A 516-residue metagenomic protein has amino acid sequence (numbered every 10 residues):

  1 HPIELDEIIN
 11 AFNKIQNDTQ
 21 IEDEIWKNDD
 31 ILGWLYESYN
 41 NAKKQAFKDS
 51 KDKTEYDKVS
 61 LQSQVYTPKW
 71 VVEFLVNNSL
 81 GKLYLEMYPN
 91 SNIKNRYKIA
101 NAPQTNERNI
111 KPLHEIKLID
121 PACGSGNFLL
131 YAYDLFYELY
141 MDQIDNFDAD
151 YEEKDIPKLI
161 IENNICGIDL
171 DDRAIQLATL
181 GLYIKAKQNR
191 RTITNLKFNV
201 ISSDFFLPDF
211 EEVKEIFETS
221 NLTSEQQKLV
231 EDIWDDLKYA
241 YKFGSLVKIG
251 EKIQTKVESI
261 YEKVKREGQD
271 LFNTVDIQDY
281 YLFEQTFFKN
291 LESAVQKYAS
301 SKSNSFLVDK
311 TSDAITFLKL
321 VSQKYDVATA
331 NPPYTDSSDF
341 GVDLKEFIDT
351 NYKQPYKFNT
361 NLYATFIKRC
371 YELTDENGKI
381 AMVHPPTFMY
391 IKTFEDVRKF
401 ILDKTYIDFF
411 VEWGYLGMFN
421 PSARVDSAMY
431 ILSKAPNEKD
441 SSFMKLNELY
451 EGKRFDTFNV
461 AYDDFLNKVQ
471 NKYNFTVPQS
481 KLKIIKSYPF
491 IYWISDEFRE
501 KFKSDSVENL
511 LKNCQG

Functional and structural regions predicted by a protein language model:
H1-L135, N164, I168-L177, F198-D326 (+2 more regions): Preference for the N-terminal adenyl/adenosyl cofactor-binding alpha/beta module
A46, S50, E86-S91, Q143 (+4 more regions): Short, flexible/disordered secondary-structure transition segments
S63-Q64, E153, S303, P355-F358: Pocket-edge positions in alpha/beta enzyme catalytic cores
N106-N109, K154-I156, T316-K319, F400 (+1 more regions): Short, flexible, glycine/charge-rich loop motifs used to bind or transfer phosphoryl groups or to couple energy/partner
L130, Y137, L170, I175-F198 (+4 more regions): Signature of N6-adenine DNA methyltransferases within the class I
F136-Q143: Post-Walker A helix-loop "phosphate-sensing" segment adjacent to the P-loop in P-loop NTPases
I144-R173: Cysteine-dependent PTP/DSP-like catalytic domain, specifically the C-terminal lobe
